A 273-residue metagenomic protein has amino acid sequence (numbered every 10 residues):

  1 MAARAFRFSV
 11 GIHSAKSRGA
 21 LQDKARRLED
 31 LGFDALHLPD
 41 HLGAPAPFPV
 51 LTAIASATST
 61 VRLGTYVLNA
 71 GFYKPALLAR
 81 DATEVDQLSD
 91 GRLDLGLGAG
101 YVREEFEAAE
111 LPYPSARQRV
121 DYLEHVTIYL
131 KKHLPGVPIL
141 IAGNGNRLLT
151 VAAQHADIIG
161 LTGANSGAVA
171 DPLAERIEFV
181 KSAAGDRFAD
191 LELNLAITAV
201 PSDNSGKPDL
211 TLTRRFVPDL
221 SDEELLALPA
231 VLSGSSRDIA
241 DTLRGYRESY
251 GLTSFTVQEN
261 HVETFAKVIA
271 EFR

Functional and structural regions predicted by a protein language model:
M1-R273: Active-site-adjacent structural elements that line small-molecule/cofactor binding pockets in enzymes
